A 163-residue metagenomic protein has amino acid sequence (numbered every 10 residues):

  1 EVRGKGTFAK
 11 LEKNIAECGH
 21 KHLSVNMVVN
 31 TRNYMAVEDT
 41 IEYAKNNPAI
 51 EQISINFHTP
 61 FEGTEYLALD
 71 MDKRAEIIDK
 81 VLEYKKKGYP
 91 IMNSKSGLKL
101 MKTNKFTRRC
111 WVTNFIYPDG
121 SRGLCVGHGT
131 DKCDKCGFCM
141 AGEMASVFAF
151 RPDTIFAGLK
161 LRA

Functional and structural regions predicted by a protein language model:
E1-N56: Radical SAM/AdoMet-radical enzyme domain recognition
H58-A163: Accessory C-terminal segments flanking Radical SAM cores
